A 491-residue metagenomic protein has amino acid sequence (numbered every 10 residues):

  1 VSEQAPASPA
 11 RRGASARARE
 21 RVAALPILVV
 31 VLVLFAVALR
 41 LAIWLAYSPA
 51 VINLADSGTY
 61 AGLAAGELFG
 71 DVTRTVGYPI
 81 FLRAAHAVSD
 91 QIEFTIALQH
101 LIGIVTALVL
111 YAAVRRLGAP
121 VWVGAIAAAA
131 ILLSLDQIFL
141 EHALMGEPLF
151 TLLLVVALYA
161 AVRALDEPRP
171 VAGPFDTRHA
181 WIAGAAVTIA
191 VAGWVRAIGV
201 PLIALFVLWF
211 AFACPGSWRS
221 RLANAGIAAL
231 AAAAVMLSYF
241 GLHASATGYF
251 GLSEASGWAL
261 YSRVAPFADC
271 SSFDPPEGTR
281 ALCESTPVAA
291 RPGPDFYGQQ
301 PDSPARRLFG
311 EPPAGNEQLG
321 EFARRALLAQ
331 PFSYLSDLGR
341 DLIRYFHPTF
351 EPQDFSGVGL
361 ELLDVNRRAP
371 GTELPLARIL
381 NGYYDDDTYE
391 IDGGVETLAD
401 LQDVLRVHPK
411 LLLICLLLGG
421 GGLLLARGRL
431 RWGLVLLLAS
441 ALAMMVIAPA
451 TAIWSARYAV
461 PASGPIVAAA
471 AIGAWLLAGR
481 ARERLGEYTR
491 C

Functional and structural regions predicted by a protein language model:
A24, E93-F94, S336, R340-L437: Membrane-interface anchor segments at the N-terminal boundary of transmembrane helices in multi-pass membrane enzymes
A46-A61, F69-F81, A85, S89-E93 (+4 more regions): Extracytoplasmic catalytic/substrate-binding loops of multi-pass membrane glycan-assembly enzymes
A55, F94-I104, I126-A161, H179 (+2 more regions): Multi-pass, polyprenyl lipid-linked donor-dependent membrane glycosyltransferases
L82-S89, T95-V109, S134, G146 (+3 more regions): Transmembrane alpha-helices of multi-pass, membrane-embedded glycan-processing enzymes that use lipid-linked
L110-L133, T151-L152, A172-F175, V435: Transmembrane-helix signature of polytopic, membrane-embedded enzymes that assemble or transfer cell-envelope glycans
A128, W181-R196, V207, A231-A234 (+1 more regions): Membrane-interface alpha helices of multi-pass inner-membrane proteins
A157-W181, F210, C214: Membrane-interface transmembrane helices that cradle and orient dolichyl/undecaprenyl
L252-G382: Membrane-proximal stem/loop segments at transmembrane-domain junctions that anchor or position
